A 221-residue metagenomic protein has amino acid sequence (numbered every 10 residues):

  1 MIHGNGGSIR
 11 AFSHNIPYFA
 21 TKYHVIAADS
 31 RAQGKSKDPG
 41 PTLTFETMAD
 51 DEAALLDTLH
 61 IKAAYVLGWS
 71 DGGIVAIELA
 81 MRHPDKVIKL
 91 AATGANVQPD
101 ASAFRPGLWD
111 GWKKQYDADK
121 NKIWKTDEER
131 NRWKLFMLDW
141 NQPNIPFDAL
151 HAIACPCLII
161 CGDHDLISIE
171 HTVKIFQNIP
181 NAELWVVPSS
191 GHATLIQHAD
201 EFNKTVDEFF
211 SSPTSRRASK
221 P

Functional and structural regions predicted by a protein language model:
M1-K35: Conserved HGGG/HGGXW glycine-rich cap/lid loop of the alpha/beta-hydrolase fold
S13-H14, A27-L67: Active-site loop/oxyanion-hole signature of alpha/beta-hydrolase fold enzymes
I74-R82, I88-A118: Flexible "cap/lid" loop of the alpha/beta hydrolase fold
W133-A149, C155: Active-site nucleophile elbow and catalytic-triad environment of alpha/beta-hydrolase enzymes
I153, I159-C161: Short beta-strand/loop motif that positions the catalytic acidic residue of the alpha/beta-hydrolase fold
L166-H171: Conserved alpha/beta-hydrolase "acid-adjacent" motif
T172, F176-A193: Catalytic histidine neighborhood in serine/cysteine hydrolases with alpha/beta-hydrolase-type architecture
S189-P221: Catalytic active-site module of serine/aspartate enzymes centered on a nucleophile-bearing elbow/loop
